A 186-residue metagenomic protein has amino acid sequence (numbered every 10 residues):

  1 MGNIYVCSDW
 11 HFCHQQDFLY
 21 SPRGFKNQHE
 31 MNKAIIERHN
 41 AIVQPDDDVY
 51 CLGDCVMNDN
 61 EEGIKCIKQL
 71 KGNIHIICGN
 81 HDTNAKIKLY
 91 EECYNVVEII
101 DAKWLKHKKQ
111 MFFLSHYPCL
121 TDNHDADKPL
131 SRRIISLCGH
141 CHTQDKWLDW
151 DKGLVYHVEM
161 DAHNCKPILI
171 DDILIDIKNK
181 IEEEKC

Functional and structural regions predicted by a protein language model:
M1-G2, C7, K109, G153: Sequence-level motif detector for i,i+2 pairs with an aromatic at +2
G2-S8, F12-A102: Core catalytic region of metal-dependent phosphoesterases/phosphodiesterases, especially metallo-beta-lactamase-like
E92-K185: Conserved beta-sheet core of the metallophosphoesterase superfamily
